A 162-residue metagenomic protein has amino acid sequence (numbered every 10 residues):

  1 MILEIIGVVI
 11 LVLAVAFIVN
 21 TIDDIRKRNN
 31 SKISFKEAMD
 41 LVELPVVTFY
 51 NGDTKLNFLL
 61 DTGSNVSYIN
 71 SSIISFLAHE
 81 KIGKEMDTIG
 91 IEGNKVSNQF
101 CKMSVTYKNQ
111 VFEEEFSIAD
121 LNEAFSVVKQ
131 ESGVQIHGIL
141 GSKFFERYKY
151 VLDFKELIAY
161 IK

Functional and structural regions predicted by a protein language model:
M1-K162: Pepsin/retropepsin-fold aspartyl endopeptidases
